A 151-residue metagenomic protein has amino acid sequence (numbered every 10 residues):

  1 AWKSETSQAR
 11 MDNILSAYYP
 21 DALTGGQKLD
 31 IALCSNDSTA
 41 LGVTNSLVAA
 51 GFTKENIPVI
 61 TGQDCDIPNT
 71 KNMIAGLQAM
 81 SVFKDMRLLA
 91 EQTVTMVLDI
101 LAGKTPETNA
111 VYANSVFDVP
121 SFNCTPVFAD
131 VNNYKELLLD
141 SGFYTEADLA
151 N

Functional and structural regions predicted by a protein language model:
A1-N13, I31-T39, Q63-P68, K84-L89: Hinge/beta->alpha junction and helix N-cap segments in small-molecule ligand-binding domains
E5-S16, L41, N45, K71 (+2 more regions): Solvent-exposed, polar/charged alpha-helical surfaces in well-ordered, non-transmembrane soluble domains, broadly
I14-G26, V48: Phosphate/pyrophosphate-binding loops at sites that engage ATP/ADP/AMP, CoA/4′-phosphopantetheine, polyphosphate
A17, D21, G76, I100-K104: Generic structural signal for alpha-helix termini and adjacent loop/cap motifs
T24-G26, T53-K54, I74, P120-F122: Extracellular/periplasmic catalytic domains that process cell-envelope and extracellular macromolecules
L33-N36, L41-A79: Venus flytrap/periplasmic-binding-protein-like
M73, V82, T93: Glycine-rich beta-alpha loop elements in corrinoid/cobalamin-binding modules across cobalamin-dependent enzymes
A90-N151: Hinge/cleft segment of the Venus flytrap/periplasmic-binding protein
